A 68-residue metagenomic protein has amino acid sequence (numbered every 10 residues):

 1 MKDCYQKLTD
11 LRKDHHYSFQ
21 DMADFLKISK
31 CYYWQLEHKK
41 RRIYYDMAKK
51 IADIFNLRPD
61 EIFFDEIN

Functional and structural regions predicted by a protein language model:
M1-D14: A short, Lys/Arg-rich alpha-helix, primarily the initiator
M1-K2, S18, I67-N68: Inter-domain helical "communication" segments and dimerization helices that couple sensory or membrane-embedded modules
L8, F19, K30, Y45-A48: Helix-turn-helix DNA-binding elements, focusing on the entry/boundary residues of the two helices that contact DNA
R12, A23, A52: The alpha-helix within a helix-turn-helix
H16-Q35: Short alpha-helical DNA-recognition segment
K40-D53: Short, basic-rich loop-to-helix N-cap that marks the start of a DNA-contacting helix
N56-N68: Short C-terminal boundary/hinge segments that cap the last helix of small helical domains
